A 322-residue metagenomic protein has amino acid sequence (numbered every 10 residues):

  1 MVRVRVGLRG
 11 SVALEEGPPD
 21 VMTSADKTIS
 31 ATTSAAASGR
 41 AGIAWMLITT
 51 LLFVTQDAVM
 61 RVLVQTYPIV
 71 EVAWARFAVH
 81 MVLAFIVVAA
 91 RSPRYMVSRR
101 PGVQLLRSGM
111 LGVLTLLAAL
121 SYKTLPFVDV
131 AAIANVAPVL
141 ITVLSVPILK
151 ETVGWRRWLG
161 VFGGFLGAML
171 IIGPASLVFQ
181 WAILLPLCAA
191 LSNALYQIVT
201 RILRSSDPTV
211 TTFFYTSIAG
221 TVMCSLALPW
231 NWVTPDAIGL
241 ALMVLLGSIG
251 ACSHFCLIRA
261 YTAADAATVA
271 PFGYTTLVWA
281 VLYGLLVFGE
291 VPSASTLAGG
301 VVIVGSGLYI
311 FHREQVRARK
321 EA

Functional and structural regions predicted by a protein language model:
V21-K27, A41-G42, T66-V113, S192-L195 (+1 more regions): Transmembrane alpha-helices of multi-pass small-molecule transport proteins
T32, M81-R100, T115, L166-V178 (+5 more regions): Membrane-interface helix-cap regions at the ends of transmembrane helices in multi-pass membrane proteins
A41-T49, V88, P93-A119, W181-A189 (+1 more regions): Loop-to-transmembrane-helix transition segments
T50, V54, F85, S108 (+8 more regions): Hydrophobic/small/kink-forming positions within alpha-helical transmembrane segments of polytopic membrane proteins
R61, I69, A84, A175-P235 (+1 more regions): Transmembrane alpha-helical segments that form core, pore/gating elements of small-molecule transporters/exporters
L120, A137-L159, V278-L297: C-terminal transmembrane-helix exit sites in multi-pass transporters
A131-V136, L203-I218, H254-L285: Helix-helix packing/entry segments at the starts of transmembrane helices
R156-I172, S295-E314: Hydrophobic transmembrane alpha-helices of multi-pass small-molecule transport proteins
